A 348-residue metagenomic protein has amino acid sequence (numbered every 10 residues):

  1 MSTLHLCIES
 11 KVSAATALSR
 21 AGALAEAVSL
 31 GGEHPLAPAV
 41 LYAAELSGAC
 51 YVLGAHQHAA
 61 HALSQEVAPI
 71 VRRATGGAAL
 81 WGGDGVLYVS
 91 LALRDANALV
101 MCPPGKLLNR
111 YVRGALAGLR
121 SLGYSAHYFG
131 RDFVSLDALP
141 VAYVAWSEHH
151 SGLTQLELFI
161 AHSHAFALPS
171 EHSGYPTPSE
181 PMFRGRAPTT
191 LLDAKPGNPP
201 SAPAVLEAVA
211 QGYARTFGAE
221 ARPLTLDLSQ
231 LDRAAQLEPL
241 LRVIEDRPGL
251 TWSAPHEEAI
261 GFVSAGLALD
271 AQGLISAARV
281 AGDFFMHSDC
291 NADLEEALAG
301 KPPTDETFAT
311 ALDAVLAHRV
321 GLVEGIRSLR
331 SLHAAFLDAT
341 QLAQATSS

Functional and structural regions predicted by a protein language model:
M1-H61, R73, P176, F183 (+2 more regions): Active-site loop/lid in soluble adenylation, ligation, and acyl-transfer enzymes
A27, G114-Y124, A208-T216, A297 (+2 more regions): Generic non-transmembrane alpha-helical segments
A37-Y42, S47-V71, T75, G85-P104 (+1 more regions): Anion-binding (especially nucleotide phosphate/pyrophosphate-binding) glycine-rich loop and adjoining beta-alpha core
L63-P69, V86, L99, F133 (+3 more regions): Hydrophobic/basic alpha-helical segments enriched in Actinobacteria
R72-A79, V100, A317-V323: A short glycine/serine-rich beta->alpha loop
A79-L80, D84-V205, V209-Y213, L240-G282: Catalytic beta-strand/loop module used to bind and position nucleotide/cofactor moieties in cofactor-attachment
D132-D137, V141, R222-Q236, V320 (+3 more regions): Short, highly charged C-terminal tails/helix-capping segments
L192, A268-S348: Active-site- and interface-proximal helix/loop "cap" or "latch" segments in soluble metabolic and energy-transducing
